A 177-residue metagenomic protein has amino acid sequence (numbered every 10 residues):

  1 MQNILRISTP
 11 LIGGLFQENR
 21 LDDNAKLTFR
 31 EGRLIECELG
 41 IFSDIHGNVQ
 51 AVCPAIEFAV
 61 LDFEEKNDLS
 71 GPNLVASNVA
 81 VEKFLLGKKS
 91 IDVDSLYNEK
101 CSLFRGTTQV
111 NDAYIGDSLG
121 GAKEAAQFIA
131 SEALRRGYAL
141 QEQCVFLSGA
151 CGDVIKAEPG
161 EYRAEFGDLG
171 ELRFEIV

Functional and structural regions predicted by a protein language model:
M1-G121, A126-Q127, L134-R136, I155 (+2 more regions): Catalytic-core "active-site belt" of small-molecule-metabolizing enzymes, emphasizing His/Asp/Glu-rich regions
L140-A157: Conserved metal-binding segment of the jelly-roll/cupin
G160-A164: A short tyrosine-centered beta-strand micro-motif
G167-L169: Beta-strand-rich extracellular modules
